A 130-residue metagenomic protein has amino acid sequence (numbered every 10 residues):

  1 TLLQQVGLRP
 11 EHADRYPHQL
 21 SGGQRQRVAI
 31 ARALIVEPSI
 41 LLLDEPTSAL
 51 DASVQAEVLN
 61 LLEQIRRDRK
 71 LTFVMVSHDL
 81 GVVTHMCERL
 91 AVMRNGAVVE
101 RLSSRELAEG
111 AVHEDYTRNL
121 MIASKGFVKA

Functional and structural regions predicted by a protein language model:
T1-E11, M121-I122: Conserved ABC ATPase "signature" region
Y16-L20, Q24: Conserved ABC ATPase signature
I35-S39: A short, proline-enriched helix->beta-strand linker immediately N-terminal to the Walker B motif in ABC-type P-loop
A56-R69, G81: Helical segment within the ABC ATPase nucleotide-binding domain
V83-H85: A short, surface-exposed alpha-helical micro-motif characterized by mixed small hydrophobic and charged/polar residues
R89, R101: Short, glycine/charged-rich "phosphate-handling" switch motifs in NTP-dependent and phosphotransfer domains
